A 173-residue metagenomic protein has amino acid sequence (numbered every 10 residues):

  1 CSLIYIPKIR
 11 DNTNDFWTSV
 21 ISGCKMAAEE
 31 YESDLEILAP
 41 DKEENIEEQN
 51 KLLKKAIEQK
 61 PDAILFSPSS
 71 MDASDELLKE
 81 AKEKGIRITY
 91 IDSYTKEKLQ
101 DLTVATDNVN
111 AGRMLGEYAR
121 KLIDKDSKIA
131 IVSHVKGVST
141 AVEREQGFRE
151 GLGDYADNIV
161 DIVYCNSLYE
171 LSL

Functional and structural regions predicted by a protein language model:
C1-V20, E30, I37, D101-L102 (+1 more regions): Short beta-strand segments enriched in small/hydrophobic residues
D15-Y31, A111-L115, S139-I159, L171: Short, solvent-exposed amphipathic alpha-helices that sit in or adjacent to ligand/effector-binding or catalytic
L35-Q59, C165-L173: Structural motif
K42, Q100-T103, V135-V138, V160-Y164: Second-shell loop/turn segments in exported
I57, A63-K82, F148, N166-L173: Hydrophobic alpha-helical
I57-P68, R87-I91, A130-S133, V160-V163: Periplasmic-binding protein-like
S70-N110, K128: Flexible loop/hinge segments that line or gate small-molecule binding clefts
V104-I129, E170-L173: Hydrophobic alpha-helical segments within soluble ligand-binding/sensing domains
